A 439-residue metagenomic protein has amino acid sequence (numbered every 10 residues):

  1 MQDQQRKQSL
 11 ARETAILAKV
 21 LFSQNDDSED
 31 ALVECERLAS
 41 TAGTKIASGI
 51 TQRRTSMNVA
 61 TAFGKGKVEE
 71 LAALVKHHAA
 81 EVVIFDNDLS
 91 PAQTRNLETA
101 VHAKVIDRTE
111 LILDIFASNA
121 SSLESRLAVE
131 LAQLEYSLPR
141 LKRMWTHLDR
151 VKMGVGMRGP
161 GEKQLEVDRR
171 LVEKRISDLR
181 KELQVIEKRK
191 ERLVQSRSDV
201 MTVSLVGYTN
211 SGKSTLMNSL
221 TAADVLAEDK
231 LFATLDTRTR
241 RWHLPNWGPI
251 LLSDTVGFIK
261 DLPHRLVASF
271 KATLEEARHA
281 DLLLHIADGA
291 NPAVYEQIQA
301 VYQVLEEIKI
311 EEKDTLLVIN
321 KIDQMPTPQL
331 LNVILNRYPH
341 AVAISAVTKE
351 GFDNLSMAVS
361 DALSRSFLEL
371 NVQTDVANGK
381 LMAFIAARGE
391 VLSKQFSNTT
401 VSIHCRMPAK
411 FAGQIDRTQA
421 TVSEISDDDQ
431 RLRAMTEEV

Functional and structural regions predicted by a protein language model:
M1-L113, S423-E424, Q430-V439: N-terminal accessory targeting/assembly segments
M1-L17, P139-S211, M217, P292 (+1 more regions): C-terminal-of-GTPase-core extension/linker across diverse P-loop GTPases
Q2-D3, E187-K190, V194-M201, S219-L251 (+3 more regions): Switch I (effector-binding) loop of TRAFAC-class P-loop GTPase G-domains
L17-L21, G49-Q52, I84-D86, H285-D288 (+3 more regions): Conserved beta-strand segments of the P-loop GTPase G domain that flank and frequently precede/overlap
L21-N25, R54-S56, D88-P91, E110-L113 (+6 more regions): Conserved nucleotide-binding/hydrolysis micro-motifs of P-loop NTPases
F22-D27, M57-T61, N119-E124, K163-Q164 (+4 more regions): Flexible beta-alpha connector loops of hexameric P-loop NTPases
D30-S40, A72-H77, L89-A103, N246-G248 (+1 more regions): Conserved C-terminal guanine-recognition region of P-loop GTPase G domains, centered on the G4
E110-L131: Short alpha-helix plus adjacent loop in nuclease-associated cores
